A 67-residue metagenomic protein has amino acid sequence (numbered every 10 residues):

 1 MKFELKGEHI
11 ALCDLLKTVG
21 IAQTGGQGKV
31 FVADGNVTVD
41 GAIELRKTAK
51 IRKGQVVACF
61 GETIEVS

Functional and structural regions predicted by a protein language model:
M1-K6: N-terminal beta-hairpin/loop module of FHA
E8-K50: A basic, amphipathic helix-loop patch mediating RNA/tRNA/ribosome contacts
T63-S67: Short, Lys/Arg- and Gly-enriched loop/turn segments at beta-strand edges
